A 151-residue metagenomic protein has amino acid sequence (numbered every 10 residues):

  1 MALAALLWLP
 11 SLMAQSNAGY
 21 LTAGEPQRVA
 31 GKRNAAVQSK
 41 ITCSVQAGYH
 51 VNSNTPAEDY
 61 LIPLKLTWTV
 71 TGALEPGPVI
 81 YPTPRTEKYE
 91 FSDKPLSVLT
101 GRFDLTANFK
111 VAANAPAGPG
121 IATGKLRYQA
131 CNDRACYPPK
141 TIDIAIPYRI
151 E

Functional and structural regions predicted by a protein language model:
M1-S11: Bacterial N-terminal signal peptides
L12-E151: Extracellular/lumen-exposed scaffold segments
